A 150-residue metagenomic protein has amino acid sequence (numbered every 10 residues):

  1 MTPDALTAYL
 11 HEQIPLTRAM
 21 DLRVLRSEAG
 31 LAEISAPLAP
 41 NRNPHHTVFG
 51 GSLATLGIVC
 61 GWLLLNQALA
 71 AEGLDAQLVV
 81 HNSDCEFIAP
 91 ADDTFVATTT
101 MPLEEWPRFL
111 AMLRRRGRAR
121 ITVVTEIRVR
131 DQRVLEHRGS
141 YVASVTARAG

Functional and structural regions predicted by a protein language model:
M1-P15: Extreme N-terminal tail/first-helix region
T17-A19, A29, C60, L78-N82 (+2 more regions): Short connector loops at helix/strand junctions that flank enzyme active sites, especially segments positioning acidic
R18-L22, H81-F87, R108-L110: Short structured motifs
A19-V48: Catalytic strand-loop segment that frames the active site of acyl-thioester-processing enzymes
I34, H81-S83, A97, I121-V123 (+1 more regions): Hydrophobic residues positioned within well-ordered beta-strands of beta-sheet architectures
P37, N41-W62, L74-D75: Hot-dog-fold acyl-thioester-processing enzymes
L64-L103: Hydrophobic beta-strand-centered segment that forms part of the acyl-chain substrate-binding groove
D92, P102-G150: HotDog/MaoC-like acyl-thioester-processing domains
